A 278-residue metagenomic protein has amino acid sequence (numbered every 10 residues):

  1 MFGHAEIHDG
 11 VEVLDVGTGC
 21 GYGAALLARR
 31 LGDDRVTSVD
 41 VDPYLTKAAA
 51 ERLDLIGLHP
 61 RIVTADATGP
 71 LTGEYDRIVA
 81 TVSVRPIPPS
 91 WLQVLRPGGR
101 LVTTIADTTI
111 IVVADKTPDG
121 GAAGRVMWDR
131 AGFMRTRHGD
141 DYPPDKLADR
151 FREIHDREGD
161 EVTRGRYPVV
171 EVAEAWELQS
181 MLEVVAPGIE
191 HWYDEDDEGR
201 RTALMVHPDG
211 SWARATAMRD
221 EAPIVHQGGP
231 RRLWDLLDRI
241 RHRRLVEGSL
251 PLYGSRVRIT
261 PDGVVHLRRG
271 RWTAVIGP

Functional and structural regions predicted by a protein language model:
F2, E6-R96, R100-V102, A106 (+1 more regions): Conserved nucleotide-cofactor-binding alpha/beta core module
H4, H8, H59, H138 (+7 more regions): Histidine (H) residue identity feature
V13-L14, L26, V41-Y44, R152-T163 (+1 more regions): Amphipathic, soluble alpha/beta structural segments
V82-D197, V275-I276: Class I SAM-binding transferase module
V113, T117-G132, R200-M205, A222-Q227 (+1 more regions): Short, well-ordered strand-loop elements centered on a beta-strand within folded domains, enriched for acidic residues
E174-R231: C-terminal terminal segments
P208-P278: C-terminal target-recognition/interaction regions appended to catalytic cores
